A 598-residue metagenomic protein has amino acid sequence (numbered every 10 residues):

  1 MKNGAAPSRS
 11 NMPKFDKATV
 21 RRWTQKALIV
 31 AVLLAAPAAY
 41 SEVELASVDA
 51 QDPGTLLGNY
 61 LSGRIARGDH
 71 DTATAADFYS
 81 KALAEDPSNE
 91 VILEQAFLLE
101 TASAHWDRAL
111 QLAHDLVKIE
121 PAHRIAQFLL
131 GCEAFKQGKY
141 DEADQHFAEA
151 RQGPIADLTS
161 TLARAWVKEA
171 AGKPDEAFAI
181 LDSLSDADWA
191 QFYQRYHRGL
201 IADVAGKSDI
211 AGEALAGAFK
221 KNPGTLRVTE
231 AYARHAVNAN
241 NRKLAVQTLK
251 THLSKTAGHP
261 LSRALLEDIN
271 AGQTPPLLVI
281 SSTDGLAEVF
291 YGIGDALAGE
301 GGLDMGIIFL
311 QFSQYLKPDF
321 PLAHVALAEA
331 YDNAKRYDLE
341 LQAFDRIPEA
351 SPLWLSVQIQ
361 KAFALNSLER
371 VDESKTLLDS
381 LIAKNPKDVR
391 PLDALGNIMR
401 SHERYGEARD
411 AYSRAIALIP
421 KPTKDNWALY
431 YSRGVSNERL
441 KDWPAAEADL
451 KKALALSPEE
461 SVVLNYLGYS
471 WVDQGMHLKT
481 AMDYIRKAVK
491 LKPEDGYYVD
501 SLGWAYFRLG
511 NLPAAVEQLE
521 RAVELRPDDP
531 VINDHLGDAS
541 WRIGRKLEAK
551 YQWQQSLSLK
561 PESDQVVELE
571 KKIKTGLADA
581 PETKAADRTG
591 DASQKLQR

Functional and structural regions predicted by a protein language model:
M1-R22: N-terminal secretory signal peptides that target proteins for export/translocation
G4, F15, A31-V32, E133: Absolute N-terminal positional cue centered near the fourth residue
A5, N11, A35, L456 (+1 more regions): Selective for proline/serine-rich intrinsically disordered segments in cytosolic/nuclear regulatory regions
D16-Y40: Gram-negative bacterial Sec-dependent N-terminal signal peptides
E42-D71, A76-D529, D534-R598: Alpha-solenoid helical repeat scaffolds
